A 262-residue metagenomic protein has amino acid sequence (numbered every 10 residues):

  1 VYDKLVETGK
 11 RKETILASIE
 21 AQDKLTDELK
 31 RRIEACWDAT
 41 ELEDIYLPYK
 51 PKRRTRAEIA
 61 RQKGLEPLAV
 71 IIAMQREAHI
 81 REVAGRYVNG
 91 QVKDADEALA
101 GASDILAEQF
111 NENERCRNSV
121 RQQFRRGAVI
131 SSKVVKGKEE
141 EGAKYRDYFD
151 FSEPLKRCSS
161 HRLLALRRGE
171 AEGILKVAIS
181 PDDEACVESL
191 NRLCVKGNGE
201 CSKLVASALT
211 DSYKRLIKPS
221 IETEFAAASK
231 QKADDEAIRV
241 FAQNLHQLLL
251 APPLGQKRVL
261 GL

Functional and structural regions predicted by a protein language model:
V1: Catalytic phosphate-handling regions of large nucleic-acid enzymes and associated NTPases
K4, T8-P253, R258-L262: Duplex nucleic acid-engaging cores and interfaces of nucleic-acid transaction enzymes
